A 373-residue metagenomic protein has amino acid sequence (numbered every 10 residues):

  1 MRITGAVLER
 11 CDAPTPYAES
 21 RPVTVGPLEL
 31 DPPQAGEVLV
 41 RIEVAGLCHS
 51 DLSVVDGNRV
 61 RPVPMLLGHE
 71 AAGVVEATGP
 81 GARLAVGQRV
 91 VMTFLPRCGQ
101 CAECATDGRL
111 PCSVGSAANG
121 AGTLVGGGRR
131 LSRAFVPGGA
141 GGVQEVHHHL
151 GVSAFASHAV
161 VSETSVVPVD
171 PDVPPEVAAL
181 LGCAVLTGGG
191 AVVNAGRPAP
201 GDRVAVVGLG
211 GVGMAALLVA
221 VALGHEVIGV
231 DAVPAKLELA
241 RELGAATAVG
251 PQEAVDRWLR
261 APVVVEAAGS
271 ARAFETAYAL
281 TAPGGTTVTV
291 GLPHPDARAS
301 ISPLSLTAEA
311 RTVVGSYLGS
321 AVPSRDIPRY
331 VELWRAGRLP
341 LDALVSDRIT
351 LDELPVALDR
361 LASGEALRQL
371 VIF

Functional and structural regions predicted by a protein language model:
M1, S324-F373: C-terminal hydrophobic helical "lid"/dimerization subdomain of Rossmann-like NAD(P)H-dependent oxidoreductases
M1-A72, S153, S157-V161: Short N-terminal strand-loop motif that marks the start of NAD(P)H/FAD-dependent oxidoreductase cofactor-binding domains
T4, R203, E226, T286 (+1 more regions): Residues at the starts of beta-strands that form the adenosine-phosphate
D31-A45, D56-A105, L110, A118 (+2 more regions): Glycine-rich beta-strand-centered segment in the early N-terminal region that forms part of a ligand/cofactor-binding
V86-R89, L150, S157-H158, T164-P251: Mid-domain Rossmann-like dinucleotide-binding core that forms the NAD(H)/NADP(H) cofactor-binding site
F94-H158, S162-E163: Cysteine-cluster motifs in flexible loop/terminal segments that predominantly coordinate metals
V255-V264: A short acidic, Gly/Pro-enriched loop at the edge of an enzyme's catalytic core that lines a small-molecule cofactor
A271-R338, F373: Glycine-rich phosphate-binding loop and adjacent beta-alpha segment of Rossmann(oid) nucleotide-cofactor-binding
